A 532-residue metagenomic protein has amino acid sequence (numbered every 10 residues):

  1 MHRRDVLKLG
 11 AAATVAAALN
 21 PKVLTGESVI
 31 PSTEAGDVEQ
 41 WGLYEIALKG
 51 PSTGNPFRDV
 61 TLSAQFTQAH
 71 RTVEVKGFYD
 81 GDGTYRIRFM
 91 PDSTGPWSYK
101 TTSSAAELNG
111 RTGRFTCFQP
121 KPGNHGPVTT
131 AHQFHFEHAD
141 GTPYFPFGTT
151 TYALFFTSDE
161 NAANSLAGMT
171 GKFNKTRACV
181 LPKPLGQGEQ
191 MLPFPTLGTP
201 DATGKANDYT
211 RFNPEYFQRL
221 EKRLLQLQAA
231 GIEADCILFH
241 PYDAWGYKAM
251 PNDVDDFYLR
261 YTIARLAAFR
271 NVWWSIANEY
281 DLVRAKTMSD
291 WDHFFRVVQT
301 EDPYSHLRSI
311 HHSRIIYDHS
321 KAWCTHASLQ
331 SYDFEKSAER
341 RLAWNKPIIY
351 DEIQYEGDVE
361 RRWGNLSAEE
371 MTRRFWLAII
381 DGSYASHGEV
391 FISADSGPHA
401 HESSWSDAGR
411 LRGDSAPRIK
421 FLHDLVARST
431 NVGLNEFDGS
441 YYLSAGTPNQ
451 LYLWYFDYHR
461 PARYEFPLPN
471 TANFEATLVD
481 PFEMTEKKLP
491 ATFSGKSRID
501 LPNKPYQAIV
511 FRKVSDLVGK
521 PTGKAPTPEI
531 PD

Functional and structural regions predicted by a protein language model:
D5-L24: N-terminal export signals
N20-G36: C-terminal segment of N-terminal export signals and the immediately downstream linker at the start of the mature
L43-P56, H459-N470: Surface-exposed beta-strand/loop patches in extracellular or lumenal glycoproteins
V75-A131: Extended acidic/polar, glycine-enriched regions that form or flank non-catalytic beta-rich accessory modules
R86-F89, K496-P502: Exposed aromatic-hydrophobic patches
P122-K336: Active-site mouth of glycoside hydrolases
K321-D395: Catalytic-core region of carbohydrate-active enzymes that cleave or remodel glycosidic bonds
G357-D358, M371-K488, N503-D532: Aromatic- and carboxylate-lined catalytic core of secreted/periplasmic carbohydrate-active enzymes
